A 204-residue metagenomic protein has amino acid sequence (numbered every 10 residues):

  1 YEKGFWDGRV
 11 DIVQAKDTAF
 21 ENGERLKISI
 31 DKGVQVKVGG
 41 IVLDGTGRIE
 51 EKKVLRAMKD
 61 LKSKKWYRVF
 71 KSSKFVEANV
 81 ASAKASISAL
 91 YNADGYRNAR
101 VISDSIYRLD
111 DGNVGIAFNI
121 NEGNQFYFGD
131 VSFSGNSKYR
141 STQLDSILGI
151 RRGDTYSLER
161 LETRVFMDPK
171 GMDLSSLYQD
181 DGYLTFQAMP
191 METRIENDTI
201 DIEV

Functional and structural regions predicted by a protein language model:
Y1-V204: Interaction-mediating elements
